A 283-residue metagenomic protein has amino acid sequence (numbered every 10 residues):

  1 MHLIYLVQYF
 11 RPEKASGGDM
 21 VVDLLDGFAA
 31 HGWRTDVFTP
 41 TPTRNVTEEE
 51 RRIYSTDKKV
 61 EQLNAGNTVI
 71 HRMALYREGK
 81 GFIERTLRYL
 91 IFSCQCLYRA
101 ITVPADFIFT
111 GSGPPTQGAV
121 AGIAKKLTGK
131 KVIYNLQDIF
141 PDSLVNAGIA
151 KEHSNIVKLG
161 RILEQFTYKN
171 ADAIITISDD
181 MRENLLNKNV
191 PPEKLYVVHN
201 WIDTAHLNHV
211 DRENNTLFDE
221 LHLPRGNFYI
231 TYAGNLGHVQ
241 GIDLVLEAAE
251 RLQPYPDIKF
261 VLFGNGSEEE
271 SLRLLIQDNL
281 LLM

Functional and structural regions predicted by a protein language model:
M1-N64: N-terminal subdomain of nucleotide-sugar transferases
Q8, L75-I83, T102, T128-I162 (+1 more regions): Acceptor-binding helix/loop patch of EC 2.4 sugar-transfer enzymes, predominantly nucleotide-sugar-dependent
T41, D180, V198-W201: Carbohydrate-associated surface elements
I53-E61, N208-L223: A short helix/loop element that forms part of the nucleotide-sugar donor recognition site in Leloir-type
L97, P104, T116-A119, I123-L127 (+2 more regions): Membrane-proximal helix-turn-helix segments that form the acceptor-binding/catalytic region of lipid-linked
L186-N187, P192-E193, I202-D219, G241: Acidic anion/phosphate-binding donor-loop and adjacent secondary structure in glycosyltransferase catalytic cores
P224-Q240, L246-A249, V261: Conserved donor-binding/catalytic core segment of Leloir-type glycosyltransferases
V261-G264, E270-M283: Nucleotide-activated donor-binding/catalytic signature segment of Leloir-type glycosyltransferases, i.e., the conserved
